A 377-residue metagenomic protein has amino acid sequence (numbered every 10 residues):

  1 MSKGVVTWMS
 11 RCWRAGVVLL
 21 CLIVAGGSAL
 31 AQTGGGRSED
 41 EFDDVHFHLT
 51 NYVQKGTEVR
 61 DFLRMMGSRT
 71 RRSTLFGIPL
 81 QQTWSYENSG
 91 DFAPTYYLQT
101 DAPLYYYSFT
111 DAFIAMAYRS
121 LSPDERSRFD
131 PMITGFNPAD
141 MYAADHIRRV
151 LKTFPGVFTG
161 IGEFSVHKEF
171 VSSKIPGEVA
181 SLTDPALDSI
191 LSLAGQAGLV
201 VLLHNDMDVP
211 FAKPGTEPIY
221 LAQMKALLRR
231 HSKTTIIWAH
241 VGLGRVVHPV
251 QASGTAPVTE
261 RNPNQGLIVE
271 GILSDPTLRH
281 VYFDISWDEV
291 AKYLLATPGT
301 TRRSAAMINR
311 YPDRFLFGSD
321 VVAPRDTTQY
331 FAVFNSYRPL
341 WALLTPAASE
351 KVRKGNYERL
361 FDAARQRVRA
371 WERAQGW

Functional and structural regions predicted by a protein language model:
S2-V17: Bacterial N-terminal signal peptides that target proteins for export
A15-G27: Bacterial N-terminal signal peptides
L30-V45, Q54, E58-R64, S68-R72 (+3 more regions): Mid-to-C-terminal alpha-helical segments outside catalytic/metal-binding sites
T33-D40, S89-V209, K213-T216: Active-site gating/metal-coordination segments in enzymes
D43-F47, S73-F76, F129-I133, G160-G162 (+4 more regions): Hydrophobic faces of well-ordered beta-strands that scaffold small-molecule active sites in alpha/beta enzyme cores
H48-T50, I78-P79, T134-P138, F164-H167 (+4 more regions): Active-site beta-loop-alpha junctions enriched in small/polar residues
N51-Q99, Y106-S120: N-terminal carbohydrate-binding/catalytic regions of secreted carbohydrate-active enzymes
I175-L316: Catalytic pocket-lining loop regions of alpha/beta-barrel enzymes, especially the amidohydrolase/enolase/GH5 lineages
